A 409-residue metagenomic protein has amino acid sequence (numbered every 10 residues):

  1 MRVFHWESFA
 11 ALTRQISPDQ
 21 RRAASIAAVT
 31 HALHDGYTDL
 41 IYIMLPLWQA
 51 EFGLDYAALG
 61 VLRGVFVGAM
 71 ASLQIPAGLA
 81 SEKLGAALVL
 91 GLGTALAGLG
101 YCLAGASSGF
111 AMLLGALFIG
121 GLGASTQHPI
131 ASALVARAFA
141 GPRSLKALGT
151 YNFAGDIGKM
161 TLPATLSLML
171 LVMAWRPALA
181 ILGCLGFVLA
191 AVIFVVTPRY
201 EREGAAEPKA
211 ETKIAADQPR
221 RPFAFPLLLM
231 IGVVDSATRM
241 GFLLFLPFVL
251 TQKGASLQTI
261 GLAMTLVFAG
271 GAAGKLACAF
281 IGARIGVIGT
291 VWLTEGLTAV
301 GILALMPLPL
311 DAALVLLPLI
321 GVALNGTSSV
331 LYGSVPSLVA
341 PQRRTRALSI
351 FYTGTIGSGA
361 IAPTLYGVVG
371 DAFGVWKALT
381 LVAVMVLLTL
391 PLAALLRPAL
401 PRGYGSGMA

Functional and structural regions predicted by a protein language model:
I41-Y42, F223-A272: Extracytoplasmic gate region of multi-pass secondary transporters
W48-Q49, A80-S81, L168-M173, L250-T251 (+2 more regions): Interfacial helix-cap and linker-helix signal at transmembrane-aqueous boundaries of multi-pass secondary transporters
G53, G85, A106-A111, A140 (+2 more regions): Helix-breaking motifs and short loop linkers at transmembrane-helix boundaries and internal kinks in secondary membrane
L73-G85, G274-G286, G370-D371: Helix-to-loop junctions at the C-terminal end of transmembrane segments in multipass secondary transporters
L88-C102, G289-L303: Structural signature of the two symmetry-related core transmembrane helices
A116-A154: Cytoplasmic helix-loop-helix junction between adjacent transmembrane helices in 12-TM secondary transporters
Y151-P198: Helix-loop-helix hairpin linking two adjacent transmembrane segments in secondary transporters
Q342-F373: A late C-terminal transmembrane helix in Major Facilitator Superfamily
